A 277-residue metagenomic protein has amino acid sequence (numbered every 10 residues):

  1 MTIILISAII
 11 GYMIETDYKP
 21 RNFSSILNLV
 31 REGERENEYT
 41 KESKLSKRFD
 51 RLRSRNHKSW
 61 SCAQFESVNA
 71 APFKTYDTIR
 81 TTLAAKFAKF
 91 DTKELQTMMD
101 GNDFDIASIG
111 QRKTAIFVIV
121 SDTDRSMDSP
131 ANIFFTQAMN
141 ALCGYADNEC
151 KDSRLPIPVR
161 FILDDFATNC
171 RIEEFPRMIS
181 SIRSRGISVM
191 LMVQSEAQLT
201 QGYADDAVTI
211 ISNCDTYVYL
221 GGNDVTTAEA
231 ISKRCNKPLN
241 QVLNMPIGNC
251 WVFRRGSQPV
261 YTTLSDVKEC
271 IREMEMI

Functional and structural regions predicted by a protein language model:
M1-I187, G202, K237-Y261, M276: P-loop NTPase motor domains
I116, M190, Y217-V218: Hydrophobic/aromatic beta-strand patches that form the interior of the parallel beta-sheet core in alpha/beta enzyme
V193: H-loop/switch region of ABC-family ATPase nucleotide-binding domains
E196-I277: C-terminal regions of RecA-like/P-loop NTPase motor modules
